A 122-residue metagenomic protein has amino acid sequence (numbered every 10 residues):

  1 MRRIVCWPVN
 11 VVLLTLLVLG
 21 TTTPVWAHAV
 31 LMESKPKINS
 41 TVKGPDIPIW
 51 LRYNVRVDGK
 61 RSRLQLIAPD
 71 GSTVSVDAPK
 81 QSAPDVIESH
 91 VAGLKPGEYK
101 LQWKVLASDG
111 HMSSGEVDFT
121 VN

Functional and structural regions predicted by a protein language model:
M1-V12: Bacterial N-terminal signal peptides that target proteins for export
T22-A27: Sec/Tat signal peptide C-region and signal peptidase I cleavage site
S34, S40-G44, P48-R52, G110-N122: Extended, polar beta-sheet/loop recognition surfaces of beta-rich domains that mediate binding to diverse ligands
I49-L51, V55-V74: Short, surface-exposed alpha-helix to beta-strand junction/turn motifs within ectodomains of secreted and cell-envelope
D77-A83: Short beta-strand segments within Ig-like beta-sandwich modules, predominantly Fibronectin type-III
V86-A92: Exposed aromatic-hydrophobic patches
V91, Q102-E116: Short, exposed beta-strand-loop hairpins at the edges of beta-sheets in extracellular/periplasmic proteins
K95-L101: A glycine-anchored, Pro-Gly-centered beta-turn/N-cap motif
